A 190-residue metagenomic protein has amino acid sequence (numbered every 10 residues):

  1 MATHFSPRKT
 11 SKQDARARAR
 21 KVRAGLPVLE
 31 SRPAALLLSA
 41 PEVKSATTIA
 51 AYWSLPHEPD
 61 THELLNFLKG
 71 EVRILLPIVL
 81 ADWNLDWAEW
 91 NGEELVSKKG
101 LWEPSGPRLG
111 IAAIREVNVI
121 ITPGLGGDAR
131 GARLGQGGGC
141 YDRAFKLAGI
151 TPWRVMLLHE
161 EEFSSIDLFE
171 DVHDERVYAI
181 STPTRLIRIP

Functional and structural regions predicted by a protein language model:
M1-K12, K21-G25, G70-E71, S105-G106 (+3 more regions): Surface-exposed, charge/polar-rich loops and edge strands
A2-E116: N-terminal active-site beta-alpha-beta segment that forms phosphate/nucleotide-binding and substrate-recognition loops
K99, G127-D128: Aromatic-residue hotspot detector
G110, R133-L134: Short capping loops/turns at secondary-structure boundaries
